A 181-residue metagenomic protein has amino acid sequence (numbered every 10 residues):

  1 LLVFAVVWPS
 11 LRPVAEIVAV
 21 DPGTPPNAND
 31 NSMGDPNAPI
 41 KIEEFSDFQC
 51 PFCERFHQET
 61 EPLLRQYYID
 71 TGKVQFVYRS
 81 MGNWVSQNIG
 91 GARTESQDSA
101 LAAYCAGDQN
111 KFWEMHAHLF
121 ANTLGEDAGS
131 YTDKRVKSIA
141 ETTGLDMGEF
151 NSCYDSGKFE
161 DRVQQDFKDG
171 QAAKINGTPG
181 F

Functional and structural regions predicted by a protein language model:
L1-G90, D161-K174: Extracytoplasmic thiol/disulfide redox context detector
A5, P9-R12, M81-T178: Cysteine-centric redox/oxidoreductase cores and disulfide-bonded domains
F181: Gly/Thr-rich phosphate-binding loop signature of adenosyl cofactor/nucleotide-binding cores
